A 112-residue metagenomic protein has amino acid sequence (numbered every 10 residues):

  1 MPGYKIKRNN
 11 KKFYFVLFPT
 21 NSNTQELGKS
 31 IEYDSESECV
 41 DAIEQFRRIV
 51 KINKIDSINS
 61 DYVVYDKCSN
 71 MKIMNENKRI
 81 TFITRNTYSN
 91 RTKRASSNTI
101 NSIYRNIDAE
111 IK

Functional and structural regions predicted by a protein language model:
G3-G28, S60-T81: Short aromatic-glycine-(Arg/Gly/Cys) micro-motifs in beta-strand/loop hairpins
N10-K11, K29, A42, I58 (+2 more regions): A general marker of short, structured functional hotspots
T24-E36, E76-A95: A short, exposed loop/beta-hairpin motif centered on an aromatic-Gly-Thr core
Y33-K51, R91-K112: A short, charged, amphipathic alpha-helix used as a generic interaction element across diverse proteins
D41, I52-K54, N59-V63: Intrinsic, low-complexity N-terminal interaction/targeting segments
V64, N70-K72, F82-N90, S96-T99 (+1 more regions): Intrinsically disordered, low-complexity linker/propeptide segments enriched in Ser/Thr/Gly/Pro and acidic residues
